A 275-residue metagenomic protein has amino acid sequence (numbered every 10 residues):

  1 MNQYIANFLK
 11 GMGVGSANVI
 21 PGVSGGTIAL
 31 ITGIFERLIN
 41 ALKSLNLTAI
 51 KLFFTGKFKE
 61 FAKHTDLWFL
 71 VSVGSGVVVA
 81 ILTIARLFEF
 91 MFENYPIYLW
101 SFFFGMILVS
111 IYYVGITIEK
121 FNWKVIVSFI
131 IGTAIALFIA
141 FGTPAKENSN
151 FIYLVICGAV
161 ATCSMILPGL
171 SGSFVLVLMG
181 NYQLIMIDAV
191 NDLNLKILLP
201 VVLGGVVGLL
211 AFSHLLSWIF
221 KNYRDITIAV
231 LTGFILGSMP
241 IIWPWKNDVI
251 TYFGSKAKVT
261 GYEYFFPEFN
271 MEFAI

Functional and structural regions predicted by a protein language model:
M1-N18, S24-L167, S171-I275: Multi-pass membrane proteins that catalyze or facilitate reactions on polyprenyl-/lipid-phosphate substrates and their
